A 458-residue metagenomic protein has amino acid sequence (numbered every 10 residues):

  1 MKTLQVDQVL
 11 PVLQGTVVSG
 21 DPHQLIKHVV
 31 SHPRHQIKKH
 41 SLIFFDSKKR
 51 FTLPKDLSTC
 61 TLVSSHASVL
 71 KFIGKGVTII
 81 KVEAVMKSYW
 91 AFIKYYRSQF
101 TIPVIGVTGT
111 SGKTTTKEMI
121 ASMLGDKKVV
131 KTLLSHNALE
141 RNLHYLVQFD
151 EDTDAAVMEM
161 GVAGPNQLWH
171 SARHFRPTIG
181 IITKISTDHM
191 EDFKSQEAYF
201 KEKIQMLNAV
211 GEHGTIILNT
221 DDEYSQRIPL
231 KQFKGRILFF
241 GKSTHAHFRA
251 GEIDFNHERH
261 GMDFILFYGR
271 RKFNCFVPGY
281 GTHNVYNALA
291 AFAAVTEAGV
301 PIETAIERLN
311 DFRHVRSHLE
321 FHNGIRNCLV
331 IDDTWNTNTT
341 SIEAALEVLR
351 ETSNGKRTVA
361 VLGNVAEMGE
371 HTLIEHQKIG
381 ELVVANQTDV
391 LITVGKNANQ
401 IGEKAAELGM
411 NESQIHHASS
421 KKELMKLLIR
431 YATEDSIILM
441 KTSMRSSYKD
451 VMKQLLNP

Functional and structural regions predicted by a protein language model:
M1-A91, Y280, T352-S353, E381-L382 (+3 more regions): N-terminal leader/targeting and accessory segments in enzymes
M1-V17, K48, V130, I204 (+3 more regions): ATP-dependent carboxylate-amine ligase
V9, H40-S41, F92, V107 (+12 more regions): Residue-level signal for inorganic ion chemistry
L10, K87-T220, Y224-K234, R430 (+1 more regions): Phosphate-binding loop of NTP-binding sites
K39, V69-G74, I179-L329, G355-K356 (+3 more regions): Acidic, Mg2+-coordinating active-site environments of NTP-dependent enzymes
K39-I43, K128-V130, N137-V157, L346-G369: Mobile, glycine- and charge-enriched loop segments and immediately flanking short secondary-structure elements within
S41, C60, D154, T178 (+3 more regions): Conserved acidic residues
L62, I79-K81, V129-K131, P177-T183 (+2 more regions): Short hydrophobic/aromatic-enriched beta-strand-loop microsegments
